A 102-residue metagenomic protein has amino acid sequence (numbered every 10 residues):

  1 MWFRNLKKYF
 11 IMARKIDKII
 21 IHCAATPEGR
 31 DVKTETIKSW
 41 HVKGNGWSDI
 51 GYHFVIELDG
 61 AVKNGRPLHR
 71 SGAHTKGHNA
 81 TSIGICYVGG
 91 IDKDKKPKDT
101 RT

Functional and structural regions predicted by a protein language model:
W2-K8, T102: Catalytic phosphate/metal-binding cores of nucleic-acid and nucleotide-processing enzymes, i.e., regions that mediate
L6-R70, N79: Short, conserved "active-site rim" segments that organize catalytic pockets and cofactor/ligand binding
N64-T102: Active-site-adjacent mobile loop/cap segments within catalytic or ligand-binding domains
